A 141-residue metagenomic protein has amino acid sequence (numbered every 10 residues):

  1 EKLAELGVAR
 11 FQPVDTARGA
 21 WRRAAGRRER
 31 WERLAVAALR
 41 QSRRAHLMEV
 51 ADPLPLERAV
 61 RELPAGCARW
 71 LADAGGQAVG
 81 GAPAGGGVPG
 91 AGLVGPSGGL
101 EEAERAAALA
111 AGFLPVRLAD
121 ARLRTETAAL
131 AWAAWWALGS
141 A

Functional and structural regions predicted by a protein language model:
E1-W70: RNA substrate-binding interface of SAM-dependent RNA methyltransferases
A4-E5, G76, A107, A129: Hydrophobic side chains within alpha-helical segments
A20-R23, L100, R124-T125: Secondary-structure boundary/capping motif
A20-W21, V88-A91, G139: A short, structure-level motif marking secondary-structure boundaries and short turns
L54-V60, G76-V79, L123-R124: A short acidic, often aromatic-flanked loop/helix-cap motif at beta-alpha or helix-coil junctions that lines enzyme
P55, G99, A128: Residue-level recognition of oxygen-bearing side chains
G66-L109, F113-L118: Active-site/ligand-binding-proximal alpha/beta "capping" segment
E102-A141: Structured adenosyl-cofactor binding patch, chiefly the S-adenosyl-L-methionine
